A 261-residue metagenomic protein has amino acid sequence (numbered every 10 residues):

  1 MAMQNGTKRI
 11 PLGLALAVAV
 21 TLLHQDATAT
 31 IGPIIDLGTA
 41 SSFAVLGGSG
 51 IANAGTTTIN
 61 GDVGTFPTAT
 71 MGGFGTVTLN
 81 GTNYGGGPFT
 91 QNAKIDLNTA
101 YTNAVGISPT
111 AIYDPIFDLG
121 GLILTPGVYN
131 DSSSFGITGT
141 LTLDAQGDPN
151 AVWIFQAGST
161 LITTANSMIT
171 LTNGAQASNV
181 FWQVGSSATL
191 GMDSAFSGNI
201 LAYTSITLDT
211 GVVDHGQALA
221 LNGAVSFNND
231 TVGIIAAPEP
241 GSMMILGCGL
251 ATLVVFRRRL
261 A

Functional and structural regions predicted by a protein language model:
A2-G13, G241: Bacterial N-terminal signal peptides that target proteins for export
Q4-T7, L79, F256: Generic cytosolic/nucleocytoplasmic N-terminal low-complexity/intrinsically disordered segments
G13-T21: Bacterial N-terminal signal peptides
H24-D26, G241: Compositionally biased, low-complexity segments enriched in small residues
D26-A236: Solvent-exposed adhesion/ligand-recognition segments of exported proteins
E239-F256: A short, hydrophobic C-terminal helix/tail in secreted or cell-surface proteins
R258-A261: Short, charged juxtamembrane terminal tails flanking transmembrane helices
